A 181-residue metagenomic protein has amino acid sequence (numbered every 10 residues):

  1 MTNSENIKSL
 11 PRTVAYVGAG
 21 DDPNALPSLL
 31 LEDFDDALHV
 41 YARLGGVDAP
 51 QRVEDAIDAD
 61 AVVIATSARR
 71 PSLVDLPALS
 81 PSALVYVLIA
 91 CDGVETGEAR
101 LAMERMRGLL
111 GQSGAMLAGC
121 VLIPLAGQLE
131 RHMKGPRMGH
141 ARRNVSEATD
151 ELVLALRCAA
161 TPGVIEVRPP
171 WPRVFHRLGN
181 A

Functional and structural regions predicted by a protein language model:
M1, P11-R12, D22-N24, Q51-G114: Helix-loop-strand module that forms the ligand-binding subsite of alpha/beta enzymes
I7-K8: Short, flexible hinge/linker loops that cap or flank conserved catalytic cores
P11-G45: Short, charged N-terminal beta->alpha structural module
E32-G46, P81-L84, R107-C120: Structural alpha-beta junctions
D36-A61, E130-R131: N-terminal beta-loop-helix "entrance" segment that forms/cooperates in small-molecule cofactor or anionic ligand
I89, V121-L122: Short, structured patches in soluble enzyme cores that scaffold and shape functional sites
I123-A181: Glycine-rich phosphate/pyrophosphate-binding loop and the adjoining helix
